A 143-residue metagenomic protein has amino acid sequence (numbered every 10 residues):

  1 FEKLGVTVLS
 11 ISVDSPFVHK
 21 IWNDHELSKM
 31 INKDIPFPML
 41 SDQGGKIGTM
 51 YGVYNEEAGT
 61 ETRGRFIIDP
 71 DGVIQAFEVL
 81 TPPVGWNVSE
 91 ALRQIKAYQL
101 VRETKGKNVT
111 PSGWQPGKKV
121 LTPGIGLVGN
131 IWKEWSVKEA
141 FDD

Functional and structural regions predicted by a protein language model:
F1-D143: Chalcogenol-based redox active-site neighborhoods
